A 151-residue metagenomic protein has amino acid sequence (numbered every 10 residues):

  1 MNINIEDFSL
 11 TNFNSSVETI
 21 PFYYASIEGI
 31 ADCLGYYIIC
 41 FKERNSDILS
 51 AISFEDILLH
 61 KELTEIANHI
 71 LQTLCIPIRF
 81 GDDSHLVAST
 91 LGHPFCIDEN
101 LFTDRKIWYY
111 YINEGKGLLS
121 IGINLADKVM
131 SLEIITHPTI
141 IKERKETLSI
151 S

Functional and structural regions predicted by a protein language model:
I3-L58, E62, I78-S151: A cross-family detector of function-defining hotspots
E65-I70: Preference for well-ordered, secondary-structure-rich cores of eukaryotic proteins
L71-P77: Short, recurring structural edge motifs at helix starts
